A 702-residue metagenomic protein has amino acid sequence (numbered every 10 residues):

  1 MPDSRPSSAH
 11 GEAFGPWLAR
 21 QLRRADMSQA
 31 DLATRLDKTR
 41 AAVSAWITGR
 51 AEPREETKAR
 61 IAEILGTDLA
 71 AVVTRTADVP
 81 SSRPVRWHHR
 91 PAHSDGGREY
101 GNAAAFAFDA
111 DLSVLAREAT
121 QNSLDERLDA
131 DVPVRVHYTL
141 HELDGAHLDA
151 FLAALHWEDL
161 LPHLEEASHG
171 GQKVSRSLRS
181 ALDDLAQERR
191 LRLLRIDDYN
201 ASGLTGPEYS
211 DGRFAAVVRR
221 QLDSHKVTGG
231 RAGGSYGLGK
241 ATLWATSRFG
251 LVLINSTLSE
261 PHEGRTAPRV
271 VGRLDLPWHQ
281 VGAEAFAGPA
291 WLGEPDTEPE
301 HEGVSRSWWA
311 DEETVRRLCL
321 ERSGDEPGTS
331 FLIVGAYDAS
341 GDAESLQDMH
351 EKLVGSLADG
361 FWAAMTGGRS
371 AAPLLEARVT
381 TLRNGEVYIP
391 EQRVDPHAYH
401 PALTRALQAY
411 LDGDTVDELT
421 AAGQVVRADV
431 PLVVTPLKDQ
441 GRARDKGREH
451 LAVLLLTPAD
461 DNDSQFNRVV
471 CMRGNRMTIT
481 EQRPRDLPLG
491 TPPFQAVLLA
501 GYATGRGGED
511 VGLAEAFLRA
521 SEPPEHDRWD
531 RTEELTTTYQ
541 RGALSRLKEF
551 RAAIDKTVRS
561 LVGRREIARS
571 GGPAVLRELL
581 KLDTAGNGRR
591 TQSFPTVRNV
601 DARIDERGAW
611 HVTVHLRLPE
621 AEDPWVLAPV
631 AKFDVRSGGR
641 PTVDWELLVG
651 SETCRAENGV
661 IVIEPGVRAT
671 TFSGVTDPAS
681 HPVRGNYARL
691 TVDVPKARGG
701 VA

Functional and structural regions predicted by a protein language model:
M1-A25, R35: A short, Lys/Arg-rich alpha-helix, primarily the initiator
D3-H10, S81-S94, S340, M349-G360 (+1 more regions): Charged regulatory segments coupled to nucleotide-binding catalytic modules in large multidomain enzymes
A19, A30-T34, A59: Residues within the helices of the helix-turn-helix
D37-P53: Recognition helix of helix-turn-helix/homeodomain-like DNA-binding domains that insert into the DNA major groove
E56-A71: DNA major-groove recognition helix of helix-turn-helix/homeodomain DNA-binding modules
A104, S168-E263: Flexible ATP-lid and adjacent glycine-rich G1/G2 motifs of the Bergerat
A107-D144, L155-D184, G239-W244: Conserved ATP-binding N-box helix of the HATPase_c
V134-L164, L193, R231, S235-T381: GHKL-type ATPase core
